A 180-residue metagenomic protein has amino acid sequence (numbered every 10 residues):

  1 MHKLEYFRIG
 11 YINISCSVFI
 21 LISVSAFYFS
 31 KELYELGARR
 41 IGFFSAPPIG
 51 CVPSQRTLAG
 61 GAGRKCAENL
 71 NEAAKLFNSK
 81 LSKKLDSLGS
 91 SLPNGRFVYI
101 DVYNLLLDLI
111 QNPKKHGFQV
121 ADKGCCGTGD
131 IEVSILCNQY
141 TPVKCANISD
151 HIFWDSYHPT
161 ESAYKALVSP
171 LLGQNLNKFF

Functional and structural regions predicted by a protein language model:
M1-I20, E32-E35, R39-L58, H151 (+1 more regions): Oxyanion-hole/transition-state-stabilizing segment in secreted/luminal serine hydrolases and related acyltransferases
H2-L4, S82-D86, N112, H158-P159: Extracellular glycan-modifying ectodomains
K3, S15-I22, G63-F77: Residue-level preference for long, well-ordered alpha-helices that form the structural scaffold of enzyme catalytic
L21, S25-Y28, E72, L76 (+2 more regions): Extracytoplasmic/secreted proteins, especially bacterial periplasmic and envelope-associated proteins
F29-R39, F77-F97: A structural motif corresponding to the C-terminal end of an alpha-helix and its immediate exit/capping segment
I41, L81, D101, T160: Residue-level signature of catalytic and energy-coupling elements of molecular machines, predominantly ATP/GTP-dependent
P48-E68, E72-K75, S87-S90, N94-Y157: Mobile gating loops/cap/lid regions near enzyme active sites that modulate substrate access
D155-F180: C-terminal helix/juxtamembrane-tail motif
